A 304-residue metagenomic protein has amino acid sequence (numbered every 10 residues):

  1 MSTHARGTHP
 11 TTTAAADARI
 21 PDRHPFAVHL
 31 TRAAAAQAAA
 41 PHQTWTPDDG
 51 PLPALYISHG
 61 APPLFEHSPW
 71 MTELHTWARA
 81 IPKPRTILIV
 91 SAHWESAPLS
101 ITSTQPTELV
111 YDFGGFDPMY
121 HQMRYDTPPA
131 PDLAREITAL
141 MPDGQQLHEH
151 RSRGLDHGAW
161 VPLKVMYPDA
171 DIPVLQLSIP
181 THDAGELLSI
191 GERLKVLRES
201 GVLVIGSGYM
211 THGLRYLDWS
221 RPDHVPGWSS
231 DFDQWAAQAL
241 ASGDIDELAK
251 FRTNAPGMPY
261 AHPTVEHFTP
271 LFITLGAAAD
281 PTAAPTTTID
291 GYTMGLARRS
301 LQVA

Functional and structural regions predicted by a protein language model:
M1-T13: N-terminal acidic, proline/glycine-rich, low-complexity intrinsically disordered segments
D22-H148: A short aromatic-anchored loop/beta-hairpin motif
P53-I57, T86-S91, L177, L197-M210 (+1 more regions): Beta-strand elements within well-structured catalytic alpha/beta cores of enzymes that handle phosphate/sulfate esters
P53-Y56, D112-D117, M166-L175, A249-K250: Short, basic/glycine-rich phosphate-binding loops at helix/coil junctions that contact nucleotide phosphates
A61, W94, T181, Y209-L214: Short, glycine/serine-rich, charged loops/turns that create anion-binding and catalytic segments at active sites
W70-H75, M119-Q122, R153-V161, L187-I190: Short acidic (Asp/Glu) patches
A134-L187: Internal, conserved structured core segments that host functional sites
D143, I172-P173, H182, L188-S189 (+2 more regions): Surface-exposed, charge/polar-rich loops and edge strands
